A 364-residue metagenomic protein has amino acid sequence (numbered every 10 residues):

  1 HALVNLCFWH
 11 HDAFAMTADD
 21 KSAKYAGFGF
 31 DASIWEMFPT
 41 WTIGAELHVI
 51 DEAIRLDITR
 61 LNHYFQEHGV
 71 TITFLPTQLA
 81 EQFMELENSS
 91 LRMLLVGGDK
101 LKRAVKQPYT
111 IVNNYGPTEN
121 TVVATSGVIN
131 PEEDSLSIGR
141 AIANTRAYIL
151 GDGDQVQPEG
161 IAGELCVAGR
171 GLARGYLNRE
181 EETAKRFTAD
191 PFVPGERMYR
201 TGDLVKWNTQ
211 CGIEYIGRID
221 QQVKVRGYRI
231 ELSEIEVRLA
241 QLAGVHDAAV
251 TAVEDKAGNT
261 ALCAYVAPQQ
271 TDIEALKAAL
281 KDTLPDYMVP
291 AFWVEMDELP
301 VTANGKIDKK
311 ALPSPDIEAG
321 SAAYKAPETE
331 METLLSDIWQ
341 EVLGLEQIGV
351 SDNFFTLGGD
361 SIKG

Functional and structural regions predicted by a protein language model:
H1-E159, E164-A173, F192-Y199, Q222-V223 (+2 more regions): Motif- and composition-driven signal specific to adenylation
L3, N113, V128-E328, E332-S336 (+2 more regions): AMP-dependent adenylate-forming
F14, V342-L343: ABC ATPase nucleotide-binding domain "signature
F354: Conserved ABC ATPase nucleotide-binding domain signature region
G358: Phosphate-binding active sites in nucleotide-utilizing proteins
